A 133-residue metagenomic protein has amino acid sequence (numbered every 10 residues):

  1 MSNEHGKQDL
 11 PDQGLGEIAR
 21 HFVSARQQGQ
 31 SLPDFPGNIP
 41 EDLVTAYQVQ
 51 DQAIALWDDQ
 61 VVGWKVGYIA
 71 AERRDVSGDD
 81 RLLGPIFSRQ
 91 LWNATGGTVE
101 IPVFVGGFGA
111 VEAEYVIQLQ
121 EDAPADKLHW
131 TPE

Functional and structural regions predicted by a protein language model:
Q8-E133: Active-site microenvironments in enzyme catalytic cores
